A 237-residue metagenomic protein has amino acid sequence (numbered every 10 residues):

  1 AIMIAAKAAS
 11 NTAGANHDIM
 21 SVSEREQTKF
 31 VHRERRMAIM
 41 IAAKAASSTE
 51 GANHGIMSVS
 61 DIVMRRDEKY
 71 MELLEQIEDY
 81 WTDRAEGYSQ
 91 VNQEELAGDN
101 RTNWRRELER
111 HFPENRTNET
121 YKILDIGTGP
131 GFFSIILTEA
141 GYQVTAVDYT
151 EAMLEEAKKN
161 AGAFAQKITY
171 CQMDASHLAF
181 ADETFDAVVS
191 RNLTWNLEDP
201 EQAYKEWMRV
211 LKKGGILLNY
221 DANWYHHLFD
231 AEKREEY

Functional and structural regions predicted by a protein language model:
A1-S21, E50: Low-complexity/repetitive intrinsically disordered segments
I2, I19, I39-M40, I56: Short, positively charged and aromatic/hydrophobic N-terminal segments
R65-N118, F132-I136, E156: Conserved class I S-adenosyl-L-methionine
L124-I126, P130-H177: Class I SAM-dependent methyltransferase SAM/SAH-binding core
S176-A187: A short acidic, Gly/Pro-enriched loop at the edge of an enzyme's catalytic core that lines a small-molecule cofactor
A187-D199: A short SAM/SAH-binding and catalytic strip from SAM-dependent methyltransferases
E201-K213: A short glycine-rich, Lys/Arg-flanked "PGG" loop and its adjoining helix->strand segment in the class I
I216-Y237: Conserved class I S-adenosyl-L-methionine
